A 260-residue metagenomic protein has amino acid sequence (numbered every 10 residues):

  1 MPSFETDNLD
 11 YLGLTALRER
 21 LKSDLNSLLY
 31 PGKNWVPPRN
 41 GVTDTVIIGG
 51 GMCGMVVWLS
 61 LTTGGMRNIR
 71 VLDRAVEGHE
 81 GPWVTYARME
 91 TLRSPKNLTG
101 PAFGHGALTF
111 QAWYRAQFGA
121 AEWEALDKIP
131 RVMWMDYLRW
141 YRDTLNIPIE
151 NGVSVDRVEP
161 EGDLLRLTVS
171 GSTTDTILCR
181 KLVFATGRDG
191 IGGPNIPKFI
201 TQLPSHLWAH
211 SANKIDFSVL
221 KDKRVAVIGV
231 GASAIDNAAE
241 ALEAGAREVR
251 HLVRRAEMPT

Functional and structural regions predicted by a protein language model:
F4-N8, L72-M135, L252-T260: Glycine-rich active-site loop/strand segments that organize a redox cofactor
G13-W35, P130, T186-G245, V249-H251: Glycine-rich dinucleotide-binding loop and its adjacent helix/turn
P38-R70, A226-A244, V249: N-terminal Rossmann-like FAD-binding beta1-loop-alpha1 element of flavoenzymes
V42-D44, G152, K221-K223: Phosphate-coordination loops involved in phosphoryl transfer and adenosine-cofactor binding
V46-I48, V155, D175-G190, V225-I228: Short hydrophobic core segments
C53, E77, D189, S233 (+1 more regions): Conserved Rossmann-like nucleotide-cofactor binding loop
R131-I149, V155, A185-G190: Helical element adjacent to the flavin cofactor pocket in flavoenzyme catalytic cores
N151-L165: A conserved short coil-to-beta-strand element within the FAD-binding core of flavoproteins
